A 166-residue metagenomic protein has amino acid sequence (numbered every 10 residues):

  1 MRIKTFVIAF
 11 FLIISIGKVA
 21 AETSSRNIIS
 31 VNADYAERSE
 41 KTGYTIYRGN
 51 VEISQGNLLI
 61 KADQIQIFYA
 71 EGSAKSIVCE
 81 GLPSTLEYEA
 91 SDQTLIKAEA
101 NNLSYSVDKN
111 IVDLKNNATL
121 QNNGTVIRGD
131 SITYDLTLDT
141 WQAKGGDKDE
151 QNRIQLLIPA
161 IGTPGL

Functional and structural regions predicted by a protein language model:
M1-L166: Mature-chain termini and adjacent capping regions
